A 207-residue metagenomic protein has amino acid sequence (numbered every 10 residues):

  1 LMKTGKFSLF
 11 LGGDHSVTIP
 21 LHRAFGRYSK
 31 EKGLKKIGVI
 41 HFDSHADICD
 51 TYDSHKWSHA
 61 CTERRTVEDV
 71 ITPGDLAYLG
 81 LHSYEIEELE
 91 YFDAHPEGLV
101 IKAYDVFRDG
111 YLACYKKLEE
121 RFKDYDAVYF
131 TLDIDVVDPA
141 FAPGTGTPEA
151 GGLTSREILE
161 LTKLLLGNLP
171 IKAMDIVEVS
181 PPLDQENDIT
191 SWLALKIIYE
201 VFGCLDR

Functional and structural regions predicted by a protein language model:
L1-R207: Conserved alpha-helical scaffold segments that buttress catalytic/binding sites
